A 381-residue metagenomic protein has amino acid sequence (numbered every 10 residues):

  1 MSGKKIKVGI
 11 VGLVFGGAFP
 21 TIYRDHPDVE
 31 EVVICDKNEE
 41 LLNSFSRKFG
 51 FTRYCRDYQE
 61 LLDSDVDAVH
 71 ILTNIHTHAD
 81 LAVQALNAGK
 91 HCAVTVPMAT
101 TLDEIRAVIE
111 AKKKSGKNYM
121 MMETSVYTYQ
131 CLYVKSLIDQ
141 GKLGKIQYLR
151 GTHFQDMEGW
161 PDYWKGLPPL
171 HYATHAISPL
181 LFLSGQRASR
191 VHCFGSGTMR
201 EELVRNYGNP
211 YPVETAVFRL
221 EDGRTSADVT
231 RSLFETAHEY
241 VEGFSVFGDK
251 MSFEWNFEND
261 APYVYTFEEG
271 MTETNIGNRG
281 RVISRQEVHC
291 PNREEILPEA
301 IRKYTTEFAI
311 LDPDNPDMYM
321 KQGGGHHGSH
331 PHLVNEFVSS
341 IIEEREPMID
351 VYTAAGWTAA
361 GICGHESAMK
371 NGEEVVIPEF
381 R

Functional and structural regions predicted by a protein language model:
M1-F49: N-terminal Rossmann-like dinucleotide-binding module
F49-A111: Beta-loop-alpha module in the N-terminal Rossmann-like domain of NAD(P)-dependent dehydrogenases, especially those
L72-T73, T230-R231, G248: Short, well-ordered coil/turn residues at beta-beta hairpins and beta-strand->alpha-helix junctions within
G89, G116, G141, E344 (+1 more regions): Glycine-centered short loops/turns at secondary-structure junctions
A99-D162, G166-P169: A contiguous active-site-proximal alpha/beta segment in oxidoreductase catalytic domains
K117, G144, E366-R381: C-terminal capping/lid region of NAD(P)-dependent oxidoreductase domains
E158-V241, S245, Y352, G356: Rossmann-like dinucleotide-binding domain that binds NAD(P)(H)
R219-D222, S245, K250-M348: C-terminal glycine/acidic-rich active-site capping loop/insertion
